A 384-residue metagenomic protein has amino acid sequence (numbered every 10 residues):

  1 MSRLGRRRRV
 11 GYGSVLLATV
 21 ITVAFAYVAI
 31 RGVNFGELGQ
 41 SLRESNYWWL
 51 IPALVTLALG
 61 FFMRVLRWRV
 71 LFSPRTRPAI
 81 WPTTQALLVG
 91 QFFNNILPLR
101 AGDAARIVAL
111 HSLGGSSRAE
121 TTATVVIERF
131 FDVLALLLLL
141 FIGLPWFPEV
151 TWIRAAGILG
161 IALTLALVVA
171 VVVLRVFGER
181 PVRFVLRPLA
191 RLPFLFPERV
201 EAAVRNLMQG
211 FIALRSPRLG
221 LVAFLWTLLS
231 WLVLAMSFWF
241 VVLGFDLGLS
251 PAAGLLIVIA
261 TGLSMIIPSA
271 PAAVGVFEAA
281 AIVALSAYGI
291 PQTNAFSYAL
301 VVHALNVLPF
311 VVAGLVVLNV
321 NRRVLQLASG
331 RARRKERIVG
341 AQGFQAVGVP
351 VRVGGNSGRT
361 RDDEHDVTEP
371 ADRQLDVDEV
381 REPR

Functional and structural regions predicted by a protein language model:
M1-Q40, G90-P197, V274-R384: Transmembrane helix-loop-helix hairpins in multi-pass inner-membrane proteins
R8-R9, G39-N46, R75-I80, L113-G114 (+2 more regions): Helix-boundary and loop/linker segments of multi-pass membrane transporters
F25, R64-L71, R106, L234-V241 (+3 more regions): Hydrophobic/aromatic residues in alpha-helical transmembrane segments
L42-I51, T151-L163, R215-L221: Juxtamembrane helix-entry segments on the extracytoplasmic side of multipass membrane proteins
P52-T56, V222-L229, A260: Alpha-helical transmembrane segments of MFS and MFS-like solute carriers/permeases
T56, G90-L99, V242-L243, V258-E278: Transmembrane alpha-helix interface/packing and boundary motifs in multi-pass membrane proteins, characterized by
V65-V89, V242-I257: Membrane-embedded helical hairpins/re-entrant loop segments and their flanking transmembrane helices within multi-pass
R199-F245, L249-P251: Alpha-helical transmembrane segments and their immediate interhelical loop/hinge regions in multi-pass membrane
